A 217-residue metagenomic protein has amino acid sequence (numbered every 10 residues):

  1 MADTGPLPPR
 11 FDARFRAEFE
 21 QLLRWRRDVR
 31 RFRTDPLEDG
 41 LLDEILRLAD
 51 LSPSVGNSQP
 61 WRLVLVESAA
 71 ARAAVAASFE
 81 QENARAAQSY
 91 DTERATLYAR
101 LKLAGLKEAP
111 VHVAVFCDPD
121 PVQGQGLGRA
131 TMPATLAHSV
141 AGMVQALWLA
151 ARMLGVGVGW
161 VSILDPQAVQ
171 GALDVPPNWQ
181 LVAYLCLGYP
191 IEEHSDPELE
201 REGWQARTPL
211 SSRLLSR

Functional and structural regions predicted by a protein language model:
A2-F15, V29, A183-R217: C-terminal helix-cap and adjacent tail motif
A2-T4, E18-D35: Generic N-terminal amphipathic, Lys/Arg-enriched alpha-helix
L22, H112-A114, Y184-C186: Conserved hydrophobic/aromatic beta-strand scaffold that supports enzyme active sites
E38: Conserved, non-catalytic sequence blocks in retroelement Pol enzymes and Pol-derived host proteins
I45, A49, V113, P119-A172: Small-aliphatic-rich amphipathic alpha-helix that forms the alpha element of a beta-alpha
D50-N57: Glycine-rich phosphate/pyrophosphate-binding beta-alpha loops
Q59-V140: Glycine/small-residue-rich phosphate/adenosyl-binding loop
N83-D91, L103, D174-P197: A glycine-rich helix N-cap at a beta->alpha junction
